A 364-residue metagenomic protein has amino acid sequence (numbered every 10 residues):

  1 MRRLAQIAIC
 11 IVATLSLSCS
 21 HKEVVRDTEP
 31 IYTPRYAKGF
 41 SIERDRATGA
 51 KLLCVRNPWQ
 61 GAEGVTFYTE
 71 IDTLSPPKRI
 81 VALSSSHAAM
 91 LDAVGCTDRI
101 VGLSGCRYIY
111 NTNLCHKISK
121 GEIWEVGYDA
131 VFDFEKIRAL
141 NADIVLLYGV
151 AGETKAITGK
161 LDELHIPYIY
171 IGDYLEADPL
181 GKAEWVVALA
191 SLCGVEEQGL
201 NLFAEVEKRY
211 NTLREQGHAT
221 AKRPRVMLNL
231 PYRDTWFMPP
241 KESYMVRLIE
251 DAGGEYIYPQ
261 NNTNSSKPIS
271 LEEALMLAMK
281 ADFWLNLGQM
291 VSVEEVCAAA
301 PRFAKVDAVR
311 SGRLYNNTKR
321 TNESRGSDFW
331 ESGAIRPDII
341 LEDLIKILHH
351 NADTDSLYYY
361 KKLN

Functional and structural regions predicted by a protein language model:
M1-V25, L344: Bacterial Sec-dependent N-terminal signal peptides
C19-A88, Q198-M227, V293-E294, R310 (+2 more regions): Bacterial Sec-exported substrate-binding components of ABC uptake systems
R44, L53, N57-G64, T73-A139 (+1 more regions): A short, structured surface patch at a secondary-structure boundary
K78, S85-D92, E135-A139, G159 (+11 more regions): Solvent-exposed, polar/charged alpha-helical surfaces in well-ordered, non-transmembrane soluble domains, broadly
R79, D143-L146, G152-T235, P259-Q260 (+2 more regions): Extracytoplasmic substrate-binding proteins
C96, L164-H165, A252-G253, R310: Short, structured coil segments at secondary-structure junctions
E215-A300: Flexible, glycine-rich surface segments
L287-R320: C-terminal hydrophobic structural anchor segments that stabilize assembly/packing rather than catalytic chemistry
